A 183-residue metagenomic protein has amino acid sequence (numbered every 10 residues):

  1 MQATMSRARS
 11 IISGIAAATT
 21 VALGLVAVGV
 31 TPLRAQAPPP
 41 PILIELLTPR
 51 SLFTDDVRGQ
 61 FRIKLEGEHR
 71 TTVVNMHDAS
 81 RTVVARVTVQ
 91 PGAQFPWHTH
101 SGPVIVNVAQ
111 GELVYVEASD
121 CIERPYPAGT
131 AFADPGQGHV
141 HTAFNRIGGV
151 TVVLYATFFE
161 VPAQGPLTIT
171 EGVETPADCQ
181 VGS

Functional and structural regions predicted by a protein language model:
M1-R9: N-terminal secretory signal peptides that target proteins for export/translocation
G14-A27: Bacterial N-terminal signal peptides
L25-R81, E123-P125, T170-S183: A short, N-terminal "cap"/entry segment at the start of jelly-roll beta-barrel domains of the cupin/DSBH fold
H77-S80, G92-I105: A short beta-loop-beta micro-motif enriched in histidine and acidic residues
V89, A118-G138: Short acidic-glycine-tyrosine-enriched beta hairpin
F95-H100, E117, R124-P125, A143-R146: Short histidine-centered beta-strand/loop micro-motifs that create catalytic or ligand/metal-coordination sites
H100-D120, T130: Glycine- and acidic-residue-biased ligand/ion/polar-headgroup-sensing regions
I122, G136-G165: Ligand-binding loop in jelly-roll beta-barrel domains
